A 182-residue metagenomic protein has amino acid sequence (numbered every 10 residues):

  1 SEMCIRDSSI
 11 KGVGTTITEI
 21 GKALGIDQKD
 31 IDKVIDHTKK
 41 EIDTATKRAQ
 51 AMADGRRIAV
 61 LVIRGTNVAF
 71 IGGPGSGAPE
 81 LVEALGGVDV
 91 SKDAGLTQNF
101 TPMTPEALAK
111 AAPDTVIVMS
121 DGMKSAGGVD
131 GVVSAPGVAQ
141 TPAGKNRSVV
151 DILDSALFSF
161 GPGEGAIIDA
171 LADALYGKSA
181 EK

Functional and structural regions predicted by a protein language model:
S1, T104-V118: Proline-aspartate-enriched helix->loop->beta-strand connector
M3-I5: Short, small-residue-biased leader/transition segments that mark boundaries at the very start of proteins
S8-G12, I26-H37, T66-P74, N99-L108 (+2 more regions): Extracytoplasmic/periplasmic, Sec-exported soluble proteins
I10, G14-G21, D32-I35, K39-I42 (+7 more regions): Extracytoplasmic/secreted envelope proteins and their assembly/folding machinery, especially bacterial periplasmic
G12-E19, T115-K182: Structured C-terminal subdomain patch of bacterial secreted/periplasmic proteins
T18-I26, K39-Q50, E83-G87, K110-D114 (+3 more regions): Sec-exported extracytoplasmic/periplasmic mature domains
K29-L85: Basic- and aromatic-lined ligand-binding clefts that recognize polyanionic substrates
G75-N99, D151: His/Asp/Glu-enriched short active-site or ligand-binding loop at hydrolase and phosphoryl-transfer sites
